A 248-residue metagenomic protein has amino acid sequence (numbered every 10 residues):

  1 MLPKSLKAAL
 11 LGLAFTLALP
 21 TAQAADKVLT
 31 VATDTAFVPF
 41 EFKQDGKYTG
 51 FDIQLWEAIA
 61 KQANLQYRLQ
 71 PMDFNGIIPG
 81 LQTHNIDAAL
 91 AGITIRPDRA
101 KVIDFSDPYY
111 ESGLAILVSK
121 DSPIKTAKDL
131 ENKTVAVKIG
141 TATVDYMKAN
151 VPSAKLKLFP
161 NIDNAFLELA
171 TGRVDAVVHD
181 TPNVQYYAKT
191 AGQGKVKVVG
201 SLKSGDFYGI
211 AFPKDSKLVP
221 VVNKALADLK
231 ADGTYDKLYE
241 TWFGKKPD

Functional and structural regions predicted by a protein language model:
A25-G92, K101, D232: Extracytoplasmic small-molecule ligand-binding "clamshell" domains of the periplasmic binding protein/Venus flytrap
K43, W56-N64, S106, T143-F159 (+2 more regions): Ligand-binding cleft/hinge of the Venus flytrap
I53-A63, K128-D129, T134, I139-A142 (+1 more regions): Extended ligand-binding regions for polar small-molecule ligands
L65, I93-I95, D107-L156: A conserved helix-loop-strand patch within extracytoplasmic ligand-binding domains of the periplasmic binding
L69-P79, S122, I139-A142, K157-L167 (+2 more regions): Short helix-initiation/N-cap motifs at beta->coil->alpha
N75-A88, V102-D104, K128-D129, N150 (+1 more regions): Short helices/loops that flank or line small-molecule/ion binding pockets
A91-K101, Y146-A149, D175-S204: A ligand-binding cleft/hinge motif common to bilobed small-molecule-binding domains
Y110-V118, T181, Q185-A227, K245-D248: Periplasmic-binding protein-like
